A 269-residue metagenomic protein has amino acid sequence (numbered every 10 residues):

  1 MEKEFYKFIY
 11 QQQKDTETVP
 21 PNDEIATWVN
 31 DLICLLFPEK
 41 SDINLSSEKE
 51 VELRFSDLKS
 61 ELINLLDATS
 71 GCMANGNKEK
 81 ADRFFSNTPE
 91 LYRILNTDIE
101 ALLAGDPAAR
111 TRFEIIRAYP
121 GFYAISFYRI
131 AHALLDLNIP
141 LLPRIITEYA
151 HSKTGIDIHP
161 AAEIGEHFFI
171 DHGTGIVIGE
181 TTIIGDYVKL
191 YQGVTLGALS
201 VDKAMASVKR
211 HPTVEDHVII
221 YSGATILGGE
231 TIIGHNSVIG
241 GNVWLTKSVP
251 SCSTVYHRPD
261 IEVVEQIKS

Functional and structural regions predicted by a protein language model:
M1-E148: Terminal amphipathic alpha-helical/low-complexity segments used for targeting or macromolecular assembly
S47, R110, I145, G179 (+3 more regions): Residue-level detector of alpha-helical recognition elements and their boundaries
L135-I139, H151-G155, F169: Short helix-capping and hinge/turn segments at secondary-structure transitions, especially at repeat and domain
H151, E163, K203: Short acidic loop-to-helix transition motifs that present clustered carboxylates
T154, H159-P160, G165-E166, D171-E180 (+11 more regions): Left-handed beta-helix
K203-K209: Extended hydrophobic/aromatic segments used for targeting, binding, or gating
